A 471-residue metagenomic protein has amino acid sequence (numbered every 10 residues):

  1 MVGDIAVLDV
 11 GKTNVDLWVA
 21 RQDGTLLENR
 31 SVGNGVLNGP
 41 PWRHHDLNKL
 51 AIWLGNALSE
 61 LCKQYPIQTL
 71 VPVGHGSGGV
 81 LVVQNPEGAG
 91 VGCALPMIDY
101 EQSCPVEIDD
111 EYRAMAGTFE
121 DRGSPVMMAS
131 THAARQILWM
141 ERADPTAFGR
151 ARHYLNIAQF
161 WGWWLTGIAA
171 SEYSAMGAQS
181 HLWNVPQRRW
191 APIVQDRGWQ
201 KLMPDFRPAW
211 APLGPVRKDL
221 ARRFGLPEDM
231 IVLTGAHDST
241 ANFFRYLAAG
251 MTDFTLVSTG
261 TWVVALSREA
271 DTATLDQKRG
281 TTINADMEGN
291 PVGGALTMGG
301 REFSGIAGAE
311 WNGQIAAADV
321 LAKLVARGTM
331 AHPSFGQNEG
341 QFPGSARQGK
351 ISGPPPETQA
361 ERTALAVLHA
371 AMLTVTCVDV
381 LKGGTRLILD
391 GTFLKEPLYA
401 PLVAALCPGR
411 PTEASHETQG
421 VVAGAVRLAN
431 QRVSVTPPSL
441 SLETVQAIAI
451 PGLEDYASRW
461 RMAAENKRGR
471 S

Functional and structural regions predicted by a protein language model:
M1-A94, R150, D205, A221-T234 (+4 more regions): N-terminal glycine/serine-rich phosphate-binding loop of ATP-dependent small-molecule kinases, especially carbohydrate
A6-V7, R113-M127, L138-A170, S180-Q195 (+2 more regions): Active-site core segments that coordinate phosphate-bearing ligands/cofactors across diverse enzyme families
D9, M97-E101, H153, P208 (+2 more regions): Small/polar loops that bind or transfer phosphate-bearing groups
V32-G33, Y100, A270: A generic structural motif
S59-Y100, P125-T131, A158, G162-W183 (+1 more regions): Short beta-strand-loop/turn "lid" adjacent to the catalytic site in phosphate-handling enzymes
I98-G117, G424: Short alpha-helix plus adjacent loop in nuclease-associated cores
V185-P186, A209-L213: Short beta-strand to alpha-helix junction loop
D196-A211: A conserved helix-loop-beta module that forms one wall/lid of the active-site cleft in ATP-utilizing catalytic domains
